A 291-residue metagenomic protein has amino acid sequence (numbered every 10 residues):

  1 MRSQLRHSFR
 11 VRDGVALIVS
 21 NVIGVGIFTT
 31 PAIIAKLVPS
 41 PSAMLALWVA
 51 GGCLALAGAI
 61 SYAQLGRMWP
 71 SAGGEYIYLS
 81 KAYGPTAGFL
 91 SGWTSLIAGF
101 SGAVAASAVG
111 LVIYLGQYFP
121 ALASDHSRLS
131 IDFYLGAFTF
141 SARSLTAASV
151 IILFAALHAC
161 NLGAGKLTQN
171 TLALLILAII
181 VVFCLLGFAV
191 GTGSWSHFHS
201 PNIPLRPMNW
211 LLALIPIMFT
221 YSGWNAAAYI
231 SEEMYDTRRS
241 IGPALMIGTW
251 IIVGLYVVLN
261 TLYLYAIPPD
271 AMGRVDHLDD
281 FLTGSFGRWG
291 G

Functional and structural regions predicted by a protein language model:
M1-A32, K36-P41, L56-I60, W69-A72: Membrane-interface "cap" regions at the ends of multi-pass membrane proteins
S8-I18, G84-A98, A147-V150, P204-I217 (+1 more regions): Select transmembrane alpha-helical segments in multipass membrane proteins
D13, A142-V190, P204-P207, S222 (+1 more regions): Membrane-interface loop-to-helix entry segments
A32-I34, Y76-A82, L212-S240, A244-L245 (+1 more regions): Helix-loop junctions at the membrane interface of multi-pass solute transporters
I33-K36, W48, L56-I151, A156: Hydrophobic transmembrane alpha-helices that form the core helical bundles of multi-pass secondary transporters
A43, T171-L175, S231-L264: Junctions where cytoplasmic loops transition into the N-terminal start of transmembrane alpha-helices in multi-pass
I77-Y78, G84, G116-H126, A244-G291: TM-loop-TM module centered on a large, flexible mid-protein loop between adjacent transmembrane helices in multi-pass
V112-L122, L174-P201, M218, N260-I267: Hydrophobic alpha-helical segments and their helix-loop junctions in multi-pass secondary transporters
